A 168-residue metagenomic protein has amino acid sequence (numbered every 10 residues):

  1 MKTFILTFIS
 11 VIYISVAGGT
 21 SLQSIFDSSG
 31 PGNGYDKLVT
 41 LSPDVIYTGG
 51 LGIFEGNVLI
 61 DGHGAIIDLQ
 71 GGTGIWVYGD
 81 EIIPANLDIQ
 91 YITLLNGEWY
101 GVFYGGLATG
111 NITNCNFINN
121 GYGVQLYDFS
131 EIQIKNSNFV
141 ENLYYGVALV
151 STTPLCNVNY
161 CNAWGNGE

Functional and structural regions predicted by a protein language model:
M1-K2, E168: Accessible peptide chain termini
T3-I14: Sec-dependent N-terminal signal peptides
S15-T20: Boundary of Sec targeting at the N-terminus
L22-D27, L38, S42-E168: Extracellular beta-rich repeat passengers
G34: GGW-centered surface loops in extracellular recognition modules
